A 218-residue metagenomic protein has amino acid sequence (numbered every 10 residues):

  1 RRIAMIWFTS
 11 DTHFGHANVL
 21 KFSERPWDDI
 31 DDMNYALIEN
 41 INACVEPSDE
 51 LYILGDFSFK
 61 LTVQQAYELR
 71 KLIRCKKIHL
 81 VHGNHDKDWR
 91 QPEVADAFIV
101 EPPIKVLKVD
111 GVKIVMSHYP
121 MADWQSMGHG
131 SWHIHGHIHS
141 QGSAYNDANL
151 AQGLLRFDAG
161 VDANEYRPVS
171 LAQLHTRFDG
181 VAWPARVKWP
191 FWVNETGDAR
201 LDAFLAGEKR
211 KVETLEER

Functional and structural regions predicted by a protein language model:
R1-A4: Short, Lys/Arg-enriched N-terminal segments with co-localized hydrophobic residues within the first ~10-30 amino acids
W7-T9, F14-V106: Core catalytic region of metal-dependent phosphoesterases/phosphodiesterases, especially metallo-beta-lactamase-like
T9-T12, T62, T176, T196 (+1 more regions): Residue-identity detector for threonine
H16-K21, P190-R200, V212-R218: N-terminal pre-catalytic "stem/leader" segment of glycosyltransferase-like enzymes
A95-G197, D202: Conserved beta-sheet core of the metallophosphoesterase superfamily
